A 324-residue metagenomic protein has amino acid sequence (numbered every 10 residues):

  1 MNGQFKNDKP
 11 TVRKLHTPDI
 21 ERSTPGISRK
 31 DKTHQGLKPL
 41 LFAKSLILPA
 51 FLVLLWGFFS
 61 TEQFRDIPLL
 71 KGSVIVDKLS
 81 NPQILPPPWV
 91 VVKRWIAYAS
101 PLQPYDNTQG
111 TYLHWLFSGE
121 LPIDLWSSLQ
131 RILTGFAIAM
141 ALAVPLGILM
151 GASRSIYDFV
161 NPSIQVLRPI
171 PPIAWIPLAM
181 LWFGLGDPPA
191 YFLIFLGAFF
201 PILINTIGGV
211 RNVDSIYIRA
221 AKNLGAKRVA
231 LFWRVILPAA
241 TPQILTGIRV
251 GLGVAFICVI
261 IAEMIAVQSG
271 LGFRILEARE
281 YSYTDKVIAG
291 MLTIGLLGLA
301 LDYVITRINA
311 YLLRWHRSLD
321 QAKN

Functional and structural regions predicted by a protein language model:
S28-I67: N-terminal signal-anchor/first transmembrane alpha helix
D31-H34, R65-A137: Periplasmic/extracellular loop-to-transmembrane helix junction in inner-membrane transport proteins
P122-T134, Y157, I164-L167, G184 (+5 more regions): Alpha-helical membrane-interface segments at transmembrane helix boundaries
T134-I164: Transmembrane-helix boundary motif in ABC transporter permease subunits
N161-P201, G208-G209: Generic hydrophobic transmembrane alpha-helix motif, especially the helices
F192, L196, V229-A262, A289 (+2 more regions): Transmembrane alpha-helices
I202-I248, L271, I275: Short cytoplasmic-facing helical segments at TM-TM junctions of multi-pass membrane proteins
R211, A289-N324: C-terminal transmembrane helix and the adjacent membrane-cytosol boundary/short C-terminal tail of inner/organellar
